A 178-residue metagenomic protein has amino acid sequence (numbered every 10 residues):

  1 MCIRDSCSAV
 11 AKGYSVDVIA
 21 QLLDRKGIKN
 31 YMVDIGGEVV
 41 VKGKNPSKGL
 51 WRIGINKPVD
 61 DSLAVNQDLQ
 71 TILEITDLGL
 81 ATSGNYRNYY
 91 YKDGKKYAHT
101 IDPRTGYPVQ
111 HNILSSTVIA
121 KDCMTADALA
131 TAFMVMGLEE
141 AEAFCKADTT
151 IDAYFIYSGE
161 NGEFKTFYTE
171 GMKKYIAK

Functional and structural regions predicted by a protein language model:
R4-K178: Mature catalytic core of soluble alpha/beta enzymes
